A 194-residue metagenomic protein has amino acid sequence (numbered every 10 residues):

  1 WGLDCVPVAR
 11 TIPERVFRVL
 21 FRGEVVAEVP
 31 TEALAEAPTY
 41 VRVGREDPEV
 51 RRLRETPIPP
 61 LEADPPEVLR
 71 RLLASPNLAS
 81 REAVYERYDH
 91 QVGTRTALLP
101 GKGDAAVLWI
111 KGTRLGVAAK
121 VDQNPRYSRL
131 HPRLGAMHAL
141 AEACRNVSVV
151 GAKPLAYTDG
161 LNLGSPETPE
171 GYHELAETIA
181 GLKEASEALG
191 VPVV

Functional and structural regions predicted by a protein language model:
W1-V194: Glycine/proline-enriched, intrinsically flexible loops and inter-domain linkers
